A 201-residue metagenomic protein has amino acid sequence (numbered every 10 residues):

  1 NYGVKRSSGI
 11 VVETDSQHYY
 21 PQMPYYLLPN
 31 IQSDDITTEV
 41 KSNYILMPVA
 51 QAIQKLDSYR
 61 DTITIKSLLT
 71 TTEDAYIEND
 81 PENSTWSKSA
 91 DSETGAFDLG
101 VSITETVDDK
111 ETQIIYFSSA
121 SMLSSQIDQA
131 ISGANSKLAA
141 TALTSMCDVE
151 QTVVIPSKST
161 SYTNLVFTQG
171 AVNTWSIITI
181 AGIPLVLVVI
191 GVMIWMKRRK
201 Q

Functional and structural regions predicted by a protein language model:
N1-Q151: Acidic, S/T/G-rich, low-cysteine, solvent-exposed domains in lumenal/extracellular/periplasmic regions of secretory
M122, Q129, V154-I177: Short, aromatic-rich amphipathic segments at membrane interfaces that lie adjacent to a transmembrane helix or signal
E150-S157, G191-M193: Low-complexity, flexible helical/coil segments
T179-I183: C-terminal target-recognition/interaction regions appended to catalytic cores
L185-K197: Alpha-helical transmembrane segments
R199-Q201: Short, charged juxtamembrane terminal tails flanking transmembrane helices
